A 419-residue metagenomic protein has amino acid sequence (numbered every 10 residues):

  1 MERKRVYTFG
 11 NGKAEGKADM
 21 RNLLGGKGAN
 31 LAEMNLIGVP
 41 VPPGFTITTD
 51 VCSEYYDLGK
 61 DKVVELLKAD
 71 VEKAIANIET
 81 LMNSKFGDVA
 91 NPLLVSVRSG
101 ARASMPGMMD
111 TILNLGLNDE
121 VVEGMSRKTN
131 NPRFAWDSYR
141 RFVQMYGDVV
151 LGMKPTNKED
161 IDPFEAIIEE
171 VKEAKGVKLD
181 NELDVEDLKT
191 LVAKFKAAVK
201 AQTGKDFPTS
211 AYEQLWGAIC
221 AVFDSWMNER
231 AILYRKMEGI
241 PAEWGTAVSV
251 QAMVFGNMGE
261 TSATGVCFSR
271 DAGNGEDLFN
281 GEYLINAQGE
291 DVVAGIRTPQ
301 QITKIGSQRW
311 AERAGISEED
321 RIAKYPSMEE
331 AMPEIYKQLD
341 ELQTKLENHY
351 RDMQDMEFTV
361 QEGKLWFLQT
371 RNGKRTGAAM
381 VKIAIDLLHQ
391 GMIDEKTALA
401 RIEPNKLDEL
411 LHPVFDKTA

Functional and structural regions predicted by a protein language model:
M1-A419: Nucleotide/phosphate-binding sheet-loop regions of phosphoryl- and nucleotidyl-transfer enzymes
